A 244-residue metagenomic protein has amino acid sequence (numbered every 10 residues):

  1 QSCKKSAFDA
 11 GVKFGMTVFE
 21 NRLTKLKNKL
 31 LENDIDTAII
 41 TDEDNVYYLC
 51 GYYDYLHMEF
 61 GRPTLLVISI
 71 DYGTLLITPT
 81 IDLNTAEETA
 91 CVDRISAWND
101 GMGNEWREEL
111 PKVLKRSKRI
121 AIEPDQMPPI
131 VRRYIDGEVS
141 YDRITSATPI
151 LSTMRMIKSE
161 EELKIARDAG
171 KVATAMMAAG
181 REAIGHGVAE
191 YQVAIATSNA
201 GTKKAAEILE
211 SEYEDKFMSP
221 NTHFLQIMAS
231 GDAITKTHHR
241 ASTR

Functional and structural regions predicted by a protein language model:
Q1-M176: A composition/biophysics-driven feature that prefers long, compositionally simple stretches
G15-F19, G185-A196: Signal-transducing coiled-coil linker helices
K29, N33, M176, A183 (+1 more regions): Short alpha-helical functional segments enriched in proximate histidine and acidic residues
V46-M58, T148-T153, I157, E190-R244: Short catalytic-site patches enriched in acidic/histidine residues that coordinate or position cofactors/metals
G61-T64, I81, I135, R181 (+4 more regions): Residue-level detector of alpha-helical recognition elements and their boundaries
G170-G180, E190-Q192, T197-S198: Active-site pocket-lining segments that scaffold enzyme catalytic pockets across diverse folds
I184-G185, A229: Generic structural detector for well-ordered beta-strands
